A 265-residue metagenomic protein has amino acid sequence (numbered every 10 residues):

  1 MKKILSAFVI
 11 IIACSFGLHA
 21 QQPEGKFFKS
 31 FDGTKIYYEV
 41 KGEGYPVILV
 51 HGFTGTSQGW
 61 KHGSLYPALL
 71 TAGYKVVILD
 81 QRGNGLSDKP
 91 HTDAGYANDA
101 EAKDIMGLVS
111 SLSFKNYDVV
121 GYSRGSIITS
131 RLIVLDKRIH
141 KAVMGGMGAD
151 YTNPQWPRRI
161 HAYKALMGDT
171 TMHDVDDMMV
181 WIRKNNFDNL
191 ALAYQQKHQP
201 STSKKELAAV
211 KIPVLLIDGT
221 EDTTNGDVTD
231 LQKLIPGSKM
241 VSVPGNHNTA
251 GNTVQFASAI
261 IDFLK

Functional and structural regions predicted by a protein language model:
Y45-G52: Short beta-strand element of the alpha/beta-hydrolase
T54-Y66: The serine-hydrolase catalytic nucleophile loop
L69-D88: Conserved alpha/beta-hydrolase
D99-Y117: Conserved acidic catalytic loop of the alpha/beta-hydrolase fold
I127-V134, R138, A142-D169: Flexible "cap/lid" loop of the alpha/beta hydrolase fold
V210, L216-D218: Short beta-strand/loop motif that positions the catalytic acidic residue of the alpha/beta-hydrolase fold
T220-G245: Conserved loop-alpha-helix segment in the C-terminal half of the alpha/beta-hydrolase fold that carries the catalytic
V243-K265: Catalytic active-site module of serine/aspartate enzymes centered on a nucleophile-bearing elbow/loop
